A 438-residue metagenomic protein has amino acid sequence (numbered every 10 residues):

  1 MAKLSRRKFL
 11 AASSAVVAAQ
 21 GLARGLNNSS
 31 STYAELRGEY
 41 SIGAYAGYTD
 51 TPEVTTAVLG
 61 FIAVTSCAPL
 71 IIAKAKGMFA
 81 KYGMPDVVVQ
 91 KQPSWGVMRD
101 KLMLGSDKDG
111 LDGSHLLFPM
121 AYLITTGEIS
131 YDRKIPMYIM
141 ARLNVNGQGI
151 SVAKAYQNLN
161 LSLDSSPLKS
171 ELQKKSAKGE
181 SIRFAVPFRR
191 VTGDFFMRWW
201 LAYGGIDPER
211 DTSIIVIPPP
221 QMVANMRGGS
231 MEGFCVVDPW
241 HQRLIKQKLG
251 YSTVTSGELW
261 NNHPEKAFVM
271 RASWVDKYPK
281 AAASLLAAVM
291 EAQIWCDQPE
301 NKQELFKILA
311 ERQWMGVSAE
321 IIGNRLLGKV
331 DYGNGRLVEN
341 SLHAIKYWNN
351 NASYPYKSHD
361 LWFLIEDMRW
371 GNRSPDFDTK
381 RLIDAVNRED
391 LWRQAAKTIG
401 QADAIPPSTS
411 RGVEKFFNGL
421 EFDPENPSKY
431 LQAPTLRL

Functional and structural regions predicted by a protein language model:
M1-V17: N-terminal secretory signal peptides and thylakoid transit peptides that target proteins across membranes
G21-S31: Bacterial Sec-dependent signal peptides at the C-terminal "C-region" and cleavage site
S30-E209, S213-I215, G228-Q242, L249-N262 (+1 more regions): Short, glycine-/small- and polar/acidic-enriched structural segments that line small-molecule recognition paths
S66, A75, M98, G193-F196 (+7 more regions): Stable alpha-helical elements in mature extracytoplasmic
I150-S151, A267-M270, W274-V275: Short glycine- and hydrophobic/aromatic-rich loop-to-beta-strand nucleating segment in the catalytic cores
V216-V223: Beta-rich nucleic-acid/ligand-interaction surfaces
Y278-R388: Secondary-structure end/capping motifs
L361-L438: Conserved C-terminal helix/tail region of periplasmic/extracytoplasmic solute-binding proteins
